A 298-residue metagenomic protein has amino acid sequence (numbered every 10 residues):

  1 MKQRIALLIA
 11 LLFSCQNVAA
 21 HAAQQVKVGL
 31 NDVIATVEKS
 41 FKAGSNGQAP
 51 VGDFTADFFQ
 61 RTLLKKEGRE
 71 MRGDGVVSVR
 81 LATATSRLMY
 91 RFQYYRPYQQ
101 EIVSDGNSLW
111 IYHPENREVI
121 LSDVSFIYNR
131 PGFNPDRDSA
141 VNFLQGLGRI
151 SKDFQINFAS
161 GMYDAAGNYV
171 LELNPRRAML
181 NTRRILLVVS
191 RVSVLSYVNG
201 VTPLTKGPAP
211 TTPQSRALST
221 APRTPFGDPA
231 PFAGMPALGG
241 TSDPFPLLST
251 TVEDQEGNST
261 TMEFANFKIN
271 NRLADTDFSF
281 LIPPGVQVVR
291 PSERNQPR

Functional and structural regions predicted by a protein language model:
M1-R4: Positively charged n-region of N-terminal signal peptides that target proteins for export
A6-Q16: Bacterial N-terminal signal peptides
A19-D74, R80-T85, K206-T212, R216-F226 (+4 more regions): N-terminal leader/targeting segments and the immediate start of mature chains
A23-T55, L63-E70, Y98, G106-R183 (+2 more regions): Flexible, processing/modification-adjacent segments and terminal tails in exported/periplasmic/extracellular proteins
K27-V37, K42, I120, S139-A140 (+1 more regions): Gly/Pro-enriched, hydrophobic low-complexity segments that function as extracytoplasmic propeptides/linkers
T55-F59, S78, R91-Q93, V103 (+4 more regions): Soluble periplasmic/extracytoplasmic beta-strand elements of cell-envelope proteins
Q60, Y95, H113-E115, V252-Q255: Beta-turn initiation residues at beta-strand->coil junctions
R69-R96, E101-S104, I111-Y112: Structural recognition of beta-strand segments within beta-rich domains
